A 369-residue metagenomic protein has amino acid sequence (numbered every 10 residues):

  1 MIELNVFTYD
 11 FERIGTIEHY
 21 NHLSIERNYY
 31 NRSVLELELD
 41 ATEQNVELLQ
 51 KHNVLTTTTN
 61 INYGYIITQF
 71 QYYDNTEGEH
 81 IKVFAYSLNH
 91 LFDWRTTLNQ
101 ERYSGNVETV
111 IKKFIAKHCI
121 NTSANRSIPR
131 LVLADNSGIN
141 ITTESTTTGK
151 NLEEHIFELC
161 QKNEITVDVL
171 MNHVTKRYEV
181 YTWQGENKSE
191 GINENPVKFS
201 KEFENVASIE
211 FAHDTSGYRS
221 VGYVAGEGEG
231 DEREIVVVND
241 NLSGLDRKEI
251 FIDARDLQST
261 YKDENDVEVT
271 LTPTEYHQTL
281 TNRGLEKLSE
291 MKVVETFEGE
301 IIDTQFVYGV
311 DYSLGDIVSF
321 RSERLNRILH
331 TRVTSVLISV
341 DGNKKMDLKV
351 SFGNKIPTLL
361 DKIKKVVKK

Functional and structural regions predicted by a protein language model:
M1-E18, K188-E190: Polar/acidic, low-complexity leader/linker segments enriched in S/T/G and N/D
I2, Q69-F92, P129-R219: Short beta-strand-centered interaction patches in the first periplasmic/extracellular domains of large envelope
L4, K51-N60, G315-E323: Short conserved beta-strand and strand-loop elements enriched in small hydrophobics with frequent Asp/Gly
H19-N45, T166, K201-K369: An acidic/polar, Gly/Ser/Thr-rich interaction patch typically located in mid-to-C-terminal regions of proteins
N28, E36-L37, A85, Q100-R130 (+3 more regions): Amphipathic, non-transmembrane alpha-helical segments in extracytoplasmic/periplasmic proteins
Q44-V132: Surface-exposed cap/loop segments at beta↔alpha junctions
L48-L55, T148-G149, S200-F203, G315: Glycine-centered loop/turn motifs
G78, S104-E108, S145-E153, G217 (+4 more regions): Solvent-exposed, acidic/flexible segments
